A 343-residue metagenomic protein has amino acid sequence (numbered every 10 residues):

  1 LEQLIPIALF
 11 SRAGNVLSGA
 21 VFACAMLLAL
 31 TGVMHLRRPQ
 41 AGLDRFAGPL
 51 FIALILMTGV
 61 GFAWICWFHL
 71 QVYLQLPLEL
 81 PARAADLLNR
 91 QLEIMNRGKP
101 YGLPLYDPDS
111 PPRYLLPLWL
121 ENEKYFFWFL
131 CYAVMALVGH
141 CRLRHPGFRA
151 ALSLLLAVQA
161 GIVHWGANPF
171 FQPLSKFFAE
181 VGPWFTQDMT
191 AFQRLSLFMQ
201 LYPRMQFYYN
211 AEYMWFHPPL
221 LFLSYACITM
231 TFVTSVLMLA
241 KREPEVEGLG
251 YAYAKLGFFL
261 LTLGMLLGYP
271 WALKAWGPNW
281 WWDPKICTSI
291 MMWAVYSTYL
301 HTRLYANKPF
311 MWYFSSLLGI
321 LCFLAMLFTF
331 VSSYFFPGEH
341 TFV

Functional and structural regions predicted by a protein language model:
E2-V343: Polytopic transmembrane helical bundles with strong interfacial aromatic enrichment
